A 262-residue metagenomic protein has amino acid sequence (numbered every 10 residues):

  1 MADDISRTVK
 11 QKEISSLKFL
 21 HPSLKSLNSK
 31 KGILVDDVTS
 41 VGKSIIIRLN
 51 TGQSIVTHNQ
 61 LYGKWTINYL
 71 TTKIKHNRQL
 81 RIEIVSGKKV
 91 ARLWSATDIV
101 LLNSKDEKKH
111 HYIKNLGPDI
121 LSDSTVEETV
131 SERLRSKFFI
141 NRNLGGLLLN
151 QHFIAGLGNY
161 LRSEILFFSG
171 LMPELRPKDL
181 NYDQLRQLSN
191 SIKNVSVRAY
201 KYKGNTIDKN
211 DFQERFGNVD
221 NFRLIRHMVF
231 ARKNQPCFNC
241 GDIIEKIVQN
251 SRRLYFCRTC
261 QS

Functional and structural regions predicted by a protein language model:
M1, K10-K12, F19, I33-H58 (+2 more regions): N-terminal functional module of multi-domain proteins
D3, E13-K30, L34, T39 (+2 more regions): Basic, nucleic-acid-binding surfaces and adjacent catalytic neighborhoods in DNA/RNA-processing proteins
Q11, G32, G42, G63 (+7 more regions): Glycine-centered flexibility motif
T51, I55-G156, L161-F168, R176 (+1 more regions): Phosphate/anion-contacting hairpin/loop surfaces
